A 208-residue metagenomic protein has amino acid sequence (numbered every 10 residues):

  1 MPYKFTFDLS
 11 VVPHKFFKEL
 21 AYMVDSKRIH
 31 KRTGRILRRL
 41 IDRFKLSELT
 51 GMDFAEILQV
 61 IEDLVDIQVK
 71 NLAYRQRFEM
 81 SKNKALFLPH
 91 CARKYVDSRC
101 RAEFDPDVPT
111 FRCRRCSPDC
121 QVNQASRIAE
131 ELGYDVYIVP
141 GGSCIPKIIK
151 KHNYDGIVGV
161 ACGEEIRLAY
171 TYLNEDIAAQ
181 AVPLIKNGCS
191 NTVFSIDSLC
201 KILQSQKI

Functional and structural regions predicted by a protein language model:
M1-R93: Electropositive, gly/pro-rich neighborhoods at or near active sites that engage anionic ligands
E79-L132: Redox- and metal-dependent alpha/beta enzyme cores, enriched for Fe-S-associated oxidoreductases and cofactor-handling
H90-K94, P118, G142-I145, G159-R167 (+1 more regions): Gly/Ser/Thr-rich loops at beta-strand to alpha-helix junctions that form or flank small-molecule/cofactor-binding
S98-R99, I148-K150, R167-T171: A short acidic (Asp/Glu
P106-V108, A169-K186: A short, gly/pro- and small-residue-rich
C113-R114, Q180-I208: Ser/Thr/Gly-rich flexible loops in soluble cytosolic domains mediating phosphotransfer, phosphorylation
Y137-P140, G159, A181: General beta-strand structural signal in soluble alpha/beta enzymes
N153-Y154: Proline-aspartate-enriched helix->loop->beta-strand connector
